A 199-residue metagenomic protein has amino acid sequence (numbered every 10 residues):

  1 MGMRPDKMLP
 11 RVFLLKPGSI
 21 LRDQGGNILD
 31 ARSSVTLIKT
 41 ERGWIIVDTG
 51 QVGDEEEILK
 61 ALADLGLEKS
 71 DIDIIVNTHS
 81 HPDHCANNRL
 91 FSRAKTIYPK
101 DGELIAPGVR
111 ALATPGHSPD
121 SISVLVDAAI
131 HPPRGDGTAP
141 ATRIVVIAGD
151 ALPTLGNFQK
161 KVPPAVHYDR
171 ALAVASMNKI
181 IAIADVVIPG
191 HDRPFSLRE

Functional and structural regions predicted by a protein language model:
M1-R42, G108, K179-I183: Zn-dependent metallo-beta-lactamase
D6, C85-S92, E103-P107, R198: Short loop/helix-cap segments at secondary-structure boundaries that form the rim of catalytic
L14-P17, V35-K39, I45, D101-P133: Core dinuclear metal-dependent hydrolase active-site scaffold
L21-N27, Q51-D54, I74-I75, A111-P115 (+1 more regions): Short, flexible loop segments at the rims of nucleotide/cofactor-binding pockets, characterized by
I45-V47, I147: Conserved catalytic cores of phosphodiester-cleaving nucleases, focusing on short active-site segments
G53, A113, P119-E199: Metallo-beta-lactamase
E55-I97: Active-site metal-binding motif and surrounding structural segment of the metallo-beta-lactamase
D71-I72, A94-K100, I147-G149, V166: Short hydrophobic/aromatic-enriched beta-strand-loop microsegments
